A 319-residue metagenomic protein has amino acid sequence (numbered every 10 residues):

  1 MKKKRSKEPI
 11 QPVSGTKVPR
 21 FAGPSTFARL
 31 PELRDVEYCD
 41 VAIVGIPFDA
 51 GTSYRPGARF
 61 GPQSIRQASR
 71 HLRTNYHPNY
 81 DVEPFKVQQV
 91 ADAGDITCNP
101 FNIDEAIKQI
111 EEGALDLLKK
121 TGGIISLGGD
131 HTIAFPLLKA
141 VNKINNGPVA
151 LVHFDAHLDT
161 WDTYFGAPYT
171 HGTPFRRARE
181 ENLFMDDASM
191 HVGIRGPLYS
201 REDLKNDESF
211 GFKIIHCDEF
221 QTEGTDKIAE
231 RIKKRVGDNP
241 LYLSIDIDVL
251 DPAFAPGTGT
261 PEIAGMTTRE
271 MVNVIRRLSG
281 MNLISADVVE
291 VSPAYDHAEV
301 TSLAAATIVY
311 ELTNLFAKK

Functional and structural regions predicted by a protein language model:
K2-K319: Conserved alpha-helical scaffold segments that buttress catalytic/binding sites
